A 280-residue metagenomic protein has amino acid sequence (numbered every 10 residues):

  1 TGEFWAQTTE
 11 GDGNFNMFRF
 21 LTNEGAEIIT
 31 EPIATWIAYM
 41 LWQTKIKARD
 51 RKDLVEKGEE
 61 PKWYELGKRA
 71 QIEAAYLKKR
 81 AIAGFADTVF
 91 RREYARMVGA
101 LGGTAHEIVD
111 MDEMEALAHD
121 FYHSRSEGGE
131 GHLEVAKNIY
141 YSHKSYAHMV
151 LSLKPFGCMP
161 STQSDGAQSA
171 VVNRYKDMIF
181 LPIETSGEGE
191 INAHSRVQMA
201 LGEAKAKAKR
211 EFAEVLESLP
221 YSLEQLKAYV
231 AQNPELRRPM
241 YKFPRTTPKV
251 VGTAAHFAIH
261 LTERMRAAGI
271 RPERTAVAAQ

Functional and structural regions predicted by a protein language model:
T1-Q280: An N-terminal assembly and electron-transfer interface module characteristic of large anaerobic redox and radical
